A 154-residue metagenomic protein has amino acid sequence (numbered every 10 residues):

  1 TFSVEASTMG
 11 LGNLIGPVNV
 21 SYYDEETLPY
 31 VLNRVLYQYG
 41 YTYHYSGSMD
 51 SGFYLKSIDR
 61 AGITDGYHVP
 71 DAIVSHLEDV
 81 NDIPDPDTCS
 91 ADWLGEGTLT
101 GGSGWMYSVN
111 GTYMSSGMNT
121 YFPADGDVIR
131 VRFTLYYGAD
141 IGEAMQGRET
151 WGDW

Functional and structural regions predicted by a protein language model:
T1-W154: Ubiquitin-like/PB1-type beta-grasp interaction modules and other compact soluble beta-rich domains
